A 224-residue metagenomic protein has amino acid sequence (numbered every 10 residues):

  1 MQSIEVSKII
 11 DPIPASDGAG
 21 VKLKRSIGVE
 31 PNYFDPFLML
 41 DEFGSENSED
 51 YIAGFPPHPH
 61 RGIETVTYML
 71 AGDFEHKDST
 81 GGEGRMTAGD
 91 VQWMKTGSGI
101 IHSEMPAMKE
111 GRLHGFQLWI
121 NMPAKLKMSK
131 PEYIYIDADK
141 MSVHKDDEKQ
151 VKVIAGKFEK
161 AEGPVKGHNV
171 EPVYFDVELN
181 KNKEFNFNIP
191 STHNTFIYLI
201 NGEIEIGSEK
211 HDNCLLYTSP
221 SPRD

Functional and structural regions predicted by a protein language model:
S16-L70, M141-N186: A short glycine-rich, His/Asp/Glu-containing loop-to-beta-strand
F43-E110: Extended, compositionally biased flexible segments
R61-E75, D90, P190-E209, N213: Glycine- and acidic-residue-biased ligand/ion/polar-headgroup-sensing regions
G84, D90-Q92, H102, H114-F116 (+5 more regions): Generic beta-strand structural signal
G89, G97, N180-E184, T192 (+1 more regions): Tight coil/turn sites that cap or link beta-strands
G97-L126, S219: Ligand-binding loop in jelly-roll beta-barrel domains
Q117-A124, D137, V153-K157, E178-K181 (+1 more regions): Short, structured patches in soluble enzyme cores that scaffold and shape functional sites
Y217-D224: Conserved small/polar residues in nucleotide/adenosyl-binding loops
